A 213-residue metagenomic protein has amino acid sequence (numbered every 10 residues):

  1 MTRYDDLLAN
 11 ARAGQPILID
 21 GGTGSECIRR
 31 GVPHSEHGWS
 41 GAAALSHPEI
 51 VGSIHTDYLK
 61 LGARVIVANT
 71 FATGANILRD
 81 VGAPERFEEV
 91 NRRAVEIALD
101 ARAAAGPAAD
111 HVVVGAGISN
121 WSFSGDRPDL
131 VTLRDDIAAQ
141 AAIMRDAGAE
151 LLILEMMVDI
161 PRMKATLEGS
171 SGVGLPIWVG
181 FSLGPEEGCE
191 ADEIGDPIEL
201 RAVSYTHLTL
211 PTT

Functional and structural regions predicted by a protein language model:
L7-L45, F71-L78, P107-T132, L175 (+1 more regions): N-terminal small/glycine-rich loop or linker at the start of catalytic domains across soluble metabolic enzymes
G21, Y58, A98, L152: Conserved, mostly hydrophobic/aromatic
S35, W39-S46, V65-F87, A149-M163: Glycine-rich, proline-tolerant flexible connector loops at the mouths of alpha/beta enzymes
A43-D57, G82-I97, R134-D135: Glycine-rich anion/phosphate-binding loops
I50-H55, D129-A142, E193-V203: Short, acidic/polar
V65, F87, N91, V95-R145: Active-site beta->alpha loop and helix N-cap motifs at the rims of alpha/beta catalytic domains
A83-A105, T166-F181: Alpha-helix-loop-beta-strand connector modules within alpha/beta enzyme cores
T206-T212: Conserved small/polar residues in nucleotide/adenosyl-binding loops
